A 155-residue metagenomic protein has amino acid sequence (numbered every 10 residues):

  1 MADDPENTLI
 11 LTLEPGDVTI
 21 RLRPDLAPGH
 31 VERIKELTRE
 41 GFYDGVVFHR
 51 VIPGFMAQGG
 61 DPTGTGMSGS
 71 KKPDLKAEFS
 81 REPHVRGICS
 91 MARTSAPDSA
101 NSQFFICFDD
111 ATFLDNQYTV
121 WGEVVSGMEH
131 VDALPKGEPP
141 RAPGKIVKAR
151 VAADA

Functional and structural regions predicted by a protein language model:
M1-A155: Cyclophilin-like peptidyl-prolyl cis-trans isomerases
